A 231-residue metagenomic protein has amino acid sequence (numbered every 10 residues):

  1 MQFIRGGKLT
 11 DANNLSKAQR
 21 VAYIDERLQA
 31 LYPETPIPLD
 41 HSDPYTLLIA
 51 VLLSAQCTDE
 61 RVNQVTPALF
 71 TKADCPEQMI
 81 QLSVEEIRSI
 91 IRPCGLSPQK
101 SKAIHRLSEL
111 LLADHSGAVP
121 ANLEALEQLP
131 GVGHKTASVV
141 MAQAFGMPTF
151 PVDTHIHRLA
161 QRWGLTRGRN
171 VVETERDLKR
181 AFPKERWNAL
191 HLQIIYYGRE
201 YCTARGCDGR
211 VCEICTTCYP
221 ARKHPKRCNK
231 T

Functional and structural regions predicted by a protein language model:
F3, L9-K230: Catalytic cores of DNA base-excision repair glycosylases
